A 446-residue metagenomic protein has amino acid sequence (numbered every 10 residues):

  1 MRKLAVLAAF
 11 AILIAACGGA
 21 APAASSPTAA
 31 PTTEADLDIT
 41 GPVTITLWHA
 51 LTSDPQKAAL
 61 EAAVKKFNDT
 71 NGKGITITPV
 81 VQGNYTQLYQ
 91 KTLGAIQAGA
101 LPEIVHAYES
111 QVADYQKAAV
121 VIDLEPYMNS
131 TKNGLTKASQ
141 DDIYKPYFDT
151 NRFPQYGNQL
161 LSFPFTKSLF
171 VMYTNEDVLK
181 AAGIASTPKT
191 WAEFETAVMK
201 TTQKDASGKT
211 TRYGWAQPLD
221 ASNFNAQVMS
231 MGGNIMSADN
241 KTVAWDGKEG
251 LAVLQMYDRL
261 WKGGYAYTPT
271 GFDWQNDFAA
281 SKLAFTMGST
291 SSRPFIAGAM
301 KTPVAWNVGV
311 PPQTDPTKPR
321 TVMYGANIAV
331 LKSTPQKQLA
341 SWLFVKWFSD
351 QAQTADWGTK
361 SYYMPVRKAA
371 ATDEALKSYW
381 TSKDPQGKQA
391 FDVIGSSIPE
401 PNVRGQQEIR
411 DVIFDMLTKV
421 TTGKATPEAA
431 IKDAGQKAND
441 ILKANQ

Functional and structural regions predicted by a protein language model:
M1-T46, D69, K432, Q436-Q446: Short, low-complexity disordered leader/linker segments with a strong preference for bacterial N-terminal type II
A30-P31, T44, I77, K180 (+2 more regions): Conserved C-terminal helix/tail region of periplasmic/extracytoplasmic solute-binding proteins
A30-T33, S110-L169, A305-G309, K377-S378 (+1 more regions): Hinge/lid segment of periplasmic solute-binding proteins
L37-D38, E125-P146, D205-G208, Y213-G214 (+5 more regions): Short, solvent-exposed loop/beta-turn-alpha elements that line the ligand-binding surface or hinge of extracytoplasmic
K66, T70-I143, K180-A182, S186-K189 (+3 more regions): Extracytoplasmic "Venus flytrap"/periplasmic binding protein-like
Q140-K145, Q155, G309-V310, T359-D411 (+2 more regions): Long, aromatic- and glycine/proline-rich binding clefts that accommodate carbohydrate-like moieties
Y173-E176, M323-Q336: A bilobed periplasmic-binding-protein/Venus flytrap-type ligand-binding module shared by bacterial periplasmic
A197-K200, D239-T268: Glycine-centered hinge/linker elements that transmit conformational signals in sensory and ligand-binding systems
